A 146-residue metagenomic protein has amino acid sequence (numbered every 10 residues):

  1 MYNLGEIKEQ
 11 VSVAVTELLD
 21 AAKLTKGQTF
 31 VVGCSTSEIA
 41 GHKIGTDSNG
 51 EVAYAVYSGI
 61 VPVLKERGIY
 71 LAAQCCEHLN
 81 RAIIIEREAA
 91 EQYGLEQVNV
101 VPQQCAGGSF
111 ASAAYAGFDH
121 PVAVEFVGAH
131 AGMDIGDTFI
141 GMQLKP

Functional and structural regions predicted by a protein language model:
M1-F30, G50-V63: N-terminal glycine-/serine-/threonine-rich phosphate-binding loop
K26, G41, T46, G141-M142: Generic structural "secondary-structure junction" signal
Q28-G33, L71-A72: Short glycine-rich phosphate-binding loop at a beta-alpha junction
T36: Active-site metal-binding loops of divalent metal-dependent hydrolases
I39-I44, S48-A55, P62-R81, E96 (+1 more regions): Active-site histidine-anchored catalytic micro-motif
E77, A82-P146: Anaerobic metallocofactor- and corrinoid-dependent redox/one-carbon enzyme cores, especially those from methanogenesis
